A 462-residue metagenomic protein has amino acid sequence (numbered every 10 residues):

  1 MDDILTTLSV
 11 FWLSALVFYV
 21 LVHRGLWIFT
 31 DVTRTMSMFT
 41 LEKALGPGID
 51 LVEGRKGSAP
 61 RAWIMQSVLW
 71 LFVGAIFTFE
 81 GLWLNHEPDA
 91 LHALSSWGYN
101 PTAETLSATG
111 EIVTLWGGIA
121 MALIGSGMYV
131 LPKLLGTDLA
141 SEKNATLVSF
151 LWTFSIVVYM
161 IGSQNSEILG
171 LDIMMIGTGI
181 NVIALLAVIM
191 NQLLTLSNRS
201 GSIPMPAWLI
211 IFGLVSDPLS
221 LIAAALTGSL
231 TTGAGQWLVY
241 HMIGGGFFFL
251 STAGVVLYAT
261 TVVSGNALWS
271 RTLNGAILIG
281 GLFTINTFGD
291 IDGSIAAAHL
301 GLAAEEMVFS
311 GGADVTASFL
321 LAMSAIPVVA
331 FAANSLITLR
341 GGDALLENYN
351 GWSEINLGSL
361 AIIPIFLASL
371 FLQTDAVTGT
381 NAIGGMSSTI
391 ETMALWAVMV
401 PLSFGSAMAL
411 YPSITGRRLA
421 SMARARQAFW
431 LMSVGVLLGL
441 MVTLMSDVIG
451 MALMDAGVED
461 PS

Functional and structural regions predicted by a protein language model:
D3-A44, P60-E87, H92, N100-L135 (+9 more regions): Hydrophobic cores of alpha-helical transmembrane segments in multi-pass integral membrane proteins
L45-A59: Cytosolic juxtamembrane amphipathic/interface segments immediately preceding and feeding into a transmembrane helix
N165-I173, L230-G235: Inter-helical loop and helix-membrane interface segments of multi-pass membrane transporters/permeases
S200-W208: Extended, leucine-rich alpha-helical cores of fungal transcription factors
L230-A234, A298-E306, T378-N381: Membrane-interface helix termini and inter-helical loops of multi-pass transporters
A234-M242, M307-G311: Loop-rich catalytic cores of soluble enzymes, especially ATP-dependent carboxylate-amine ligases and other
G265, H299-V315: Alpha-helical multipass membrane-protein architecture
E347: Conformational-control "hinges and anchors"
